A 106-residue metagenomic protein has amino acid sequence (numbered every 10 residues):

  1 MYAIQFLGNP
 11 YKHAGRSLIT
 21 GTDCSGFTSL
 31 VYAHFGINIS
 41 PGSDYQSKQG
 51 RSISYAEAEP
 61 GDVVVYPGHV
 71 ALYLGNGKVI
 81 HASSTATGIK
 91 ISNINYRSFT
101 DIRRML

Functional and structural regions predicted by a protein language model:
Y2, I37-Y55, G68, L74-L106: Aromatic- and glycine-rich peptidoglycan recognition patches
Y2-P60: Catalytic cysteine-centered active-site loop
G61-D62, H69: Structural motif
